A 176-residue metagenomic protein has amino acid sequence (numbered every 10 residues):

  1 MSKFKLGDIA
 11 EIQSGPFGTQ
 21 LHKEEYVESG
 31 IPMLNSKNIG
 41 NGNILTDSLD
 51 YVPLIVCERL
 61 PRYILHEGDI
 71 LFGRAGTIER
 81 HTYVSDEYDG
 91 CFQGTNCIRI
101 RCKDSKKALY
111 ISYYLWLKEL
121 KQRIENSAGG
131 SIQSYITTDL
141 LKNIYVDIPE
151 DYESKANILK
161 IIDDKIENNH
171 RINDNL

Functional and structural regions predicted by a protein language model:
M1-F17, N143-N175: Non-catalytic DNA-recognition/assembly elements of restriction-modification systems
G7-K23, K37-E67: Sequence-specific dsDNA recognition surfaces
G15, N35-S36, L54-W116: A short beta-sheet element
G30, S48, G94-N96: A generic structural signal for short beta-strands and their flanking turns/coil linkers
I39, T77-I78, G129-G130: Short glycine-enriched loops at secondary-structure junctions
G90-I98, G129-K160: A short glycine-rich beta-alpha junction/loop motif
K107-L140: Short, positively charged
